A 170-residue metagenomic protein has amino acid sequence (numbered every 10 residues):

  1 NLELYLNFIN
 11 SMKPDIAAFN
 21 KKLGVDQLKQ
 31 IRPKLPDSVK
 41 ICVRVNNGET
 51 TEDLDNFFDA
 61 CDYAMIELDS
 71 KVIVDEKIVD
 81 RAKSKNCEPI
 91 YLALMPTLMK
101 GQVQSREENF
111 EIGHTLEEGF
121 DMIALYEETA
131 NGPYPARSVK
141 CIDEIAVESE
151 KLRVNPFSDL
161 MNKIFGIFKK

Functional and structural regions predicted by a protein language model:
N1-K170: Non-catalytic helical/linker scaffolds that mediate oligomerization, partner binding, and domain coupling around large
